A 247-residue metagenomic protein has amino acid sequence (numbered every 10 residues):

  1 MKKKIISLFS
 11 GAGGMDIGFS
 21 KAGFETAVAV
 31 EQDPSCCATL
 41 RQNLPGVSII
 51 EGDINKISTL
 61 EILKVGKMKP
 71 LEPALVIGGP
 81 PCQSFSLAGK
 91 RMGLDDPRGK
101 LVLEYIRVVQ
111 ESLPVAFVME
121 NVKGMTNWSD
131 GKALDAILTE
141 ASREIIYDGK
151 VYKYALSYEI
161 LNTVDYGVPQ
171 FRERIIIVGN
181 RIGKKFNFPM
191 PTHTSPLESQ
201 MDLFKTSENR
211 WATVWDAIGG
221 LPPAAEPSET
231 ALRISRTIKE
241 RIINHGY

Functional and structural regions predicted by a protein language model:
K2-L113, K123-A136, S142: Core alpha/beta nucleotide-donor-binding catalytic domains of modification enzymes
K2-T26, L71, E140-E144, Q170-Y247: S-adenosyl-L-methionine-dependent DNA methyltransferase catalytic core
A27-A29, V76, F117, E159 (+1 more regions): Generic beta-strand hydrophobic packing signal
A38, L60, I106-E111, I146-Y152 (+2 more regions): Short C-terminal domain-edge/linker segments immediately following a structured domain
I49-I50, P114, K150, P227: Secondary-structure boundary/capping residues
K56-T59, L87, D96, G124-N127 (+5 more regions): Generic structural "secondary-structure junction" signal
K100-R181: Conserved Class I SAM-dependent methyltransferase catalytic core
